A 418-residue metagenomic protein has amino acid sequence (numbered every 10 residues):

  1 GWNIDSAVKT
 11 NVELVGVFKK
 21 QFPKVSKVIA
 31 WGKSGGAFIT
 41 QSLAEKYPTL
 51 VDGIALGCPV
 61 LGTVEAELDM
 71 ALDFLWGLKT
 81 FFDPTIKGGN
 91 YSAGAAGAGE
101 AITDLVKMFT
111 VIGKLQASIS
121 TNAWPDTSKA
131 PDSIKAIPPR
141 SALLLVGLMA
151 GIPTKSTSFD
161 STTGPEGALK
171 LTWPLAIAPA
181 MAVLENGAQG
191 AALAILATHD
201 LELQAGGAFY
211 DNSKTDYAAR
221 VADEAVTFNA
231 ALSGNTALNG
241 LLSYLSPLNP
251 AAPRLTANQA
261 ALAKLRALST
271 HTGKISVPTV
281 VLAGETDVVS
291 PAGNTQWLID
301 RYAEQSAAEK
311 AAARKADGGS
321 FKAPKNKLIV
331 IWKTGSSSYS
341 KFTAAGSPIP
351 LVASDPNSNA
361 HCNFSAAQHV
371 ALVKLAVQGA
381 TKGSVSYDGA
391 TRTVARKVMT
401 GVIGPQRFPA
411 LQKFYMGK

Functional and structural regions predicted by a protein language model:
G1-I29, K33-K418: C-terminal His-loop and adjacent cap/lid subdomain of alpha/beta-hydrolase
